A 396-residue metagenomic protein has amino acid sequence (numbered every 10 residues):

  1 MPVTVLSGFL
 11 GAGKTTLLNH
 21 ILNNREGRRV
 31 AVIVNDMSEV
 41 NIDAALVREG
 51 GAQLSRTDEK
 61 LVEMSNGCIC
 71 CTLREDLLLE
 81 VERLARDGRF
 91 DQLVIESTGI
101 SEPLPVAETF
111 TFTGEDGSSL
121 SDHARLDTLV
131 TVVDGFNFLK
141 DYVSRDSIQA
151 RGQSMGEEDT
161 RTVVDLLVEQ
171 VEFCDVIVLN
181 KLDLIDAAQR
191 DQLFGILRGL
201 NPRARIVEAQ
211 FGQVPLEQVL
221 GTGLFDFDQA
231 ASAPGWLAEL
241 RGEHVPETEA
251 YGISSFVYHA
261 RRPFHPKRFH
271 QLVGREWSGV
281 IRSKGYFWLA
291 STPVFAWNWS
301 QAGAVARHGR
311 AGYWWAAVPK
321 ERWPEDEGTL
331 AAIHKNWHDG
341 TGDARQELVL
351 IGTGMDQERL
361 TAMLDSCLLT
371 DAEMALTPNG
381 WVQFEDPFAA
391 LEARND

Functional and structural regions predicted by a protein language model:
M1-D165: Nucleotide-state-sensitive switch-loop elements of NTP-binding domains
E39, F138, S144-E347, M355-Q357 (+2 more regions): C-terminal accessory "lid"/substrate-recognition subdomains
L360-A362: Edge beta-strands of jelly-roll/beta-sandwich modules across compartments, strongly enriched in secreted/luminal
